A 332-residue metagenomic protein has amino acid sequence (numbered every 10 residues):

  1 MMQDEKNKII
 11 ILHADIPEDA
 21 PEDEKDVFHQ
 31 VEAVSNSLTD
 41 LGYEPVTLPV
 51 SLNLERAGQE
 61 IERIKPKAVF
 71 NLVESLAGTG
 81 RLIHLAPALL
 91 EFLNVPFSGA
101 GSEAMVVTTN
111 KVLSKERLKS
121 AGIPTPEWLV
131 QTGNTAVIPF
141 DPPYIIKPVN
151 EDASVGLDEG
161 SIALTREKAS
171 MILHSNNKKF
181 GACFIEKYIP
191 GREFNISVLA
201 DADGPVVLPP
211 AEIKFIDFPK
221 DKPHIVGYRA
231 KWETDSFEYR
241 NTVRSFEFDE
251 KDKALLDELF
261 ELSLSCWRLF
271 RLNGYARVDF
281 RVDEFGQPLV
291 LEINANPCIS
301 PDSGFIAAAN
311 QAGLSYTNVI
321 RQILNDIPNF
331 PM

Functional and structural regions predicted by a protein language model:
M1-P96, E103, T132-V137, N329-M332: ATP-binding N-terminal substructure of ATP-dependent carboxylate-amine bond-forming enzymes
M2-A14, A20, E32, E62-R63 (+2 more regions): Active-site nucleotide/adenylate-binding loops and adjacent lid/helix of ATP-dependent enzymes
I9-I10, F70, I145-I146, S197-A200 (+1 more regions): A short beta-strand motif that forms the metal-chelation/ATP-contact edge of phosphoryl-transfer active sites
P45, A68, P96-F97, T125 (+2 more regions): Hydrophobic beta-strand scaffold residues
V50, C183, K187, F194-N195 (+1 more regions): A short glycine-rich, hydrophobically flanked beta-strand micro-motif that places a catalytic Asp/Glu for divalent metal
K119, P219, E250-M332: ATP-dependent carboxylate activation and anion-phosphoryl transfer catalytic cores that bind Mg-ATP to form
R166-F246, E250-E258, L289: Phosphate-binding site of ATP-dependent enzymes
